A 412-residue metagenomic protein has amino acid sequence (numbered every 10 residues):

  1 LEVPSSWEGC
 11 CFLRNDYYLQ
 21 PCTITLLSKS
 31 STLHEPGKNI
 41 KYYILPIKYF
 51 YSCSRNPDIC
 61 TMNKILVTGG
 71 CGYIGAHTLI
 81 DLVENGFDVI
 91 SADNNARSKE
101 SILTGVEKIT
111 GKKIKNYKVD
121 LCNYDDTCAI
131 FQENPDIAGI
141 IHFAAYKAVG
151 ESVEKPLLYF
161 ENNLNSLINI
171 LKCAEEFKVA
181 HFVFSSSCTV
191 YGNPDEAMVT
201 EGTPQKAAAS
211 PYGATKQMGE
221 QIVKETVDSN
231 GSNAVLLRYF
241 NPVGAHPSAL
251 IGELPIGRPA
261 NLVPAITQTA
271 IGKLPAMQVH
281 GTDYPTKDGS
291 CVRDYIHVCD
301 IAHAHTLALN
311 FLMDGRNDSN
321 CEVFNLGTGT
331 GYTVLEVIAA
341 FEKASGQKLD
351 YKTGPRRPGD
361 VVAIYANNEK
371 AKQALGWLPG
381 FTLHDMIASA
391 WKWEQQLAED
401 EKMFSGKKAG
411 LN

Functional and structural regions predicted by a protein language model:
I59, N63-G139, R258: N-terminal Rossmann/SDR dinucleotide-binding element
S98, C122, G139, K155-S166 (+2 more regions): Glycine-rich NAD(P)-binding loop of the Rossmann-fold in SDR/ketoreductase-type enzymes
V119, A265-N412: C-terminal substrate-binding subdomain of Rossmann-fold SDR/epimerase-dehydratase oxidoreductases
N123, S166-N169, H181, A214 (+2 more regions): Conserved cofactor-binding/catalytic machinery of classical short-chain dehydrogenase/reductase
H142, E161, I168-P211, S229-N230 (+1 more regions): Conserved Rossmann-fold NAD(P)-dependent oxidoreductase catalytic core, especially the SDR/UDP-sugar
F160, A209-Q217, G252, I256-A260 (+2 more regions): Short-chain dehydrogenase/reductase
Y191-G192, P211, S232-R258, T286-K287: Flexible, glycine-rich beta-alpha linker
A209-L236, F240-V243, P264-I271: Active-site Tyr-X1-5-Lys
